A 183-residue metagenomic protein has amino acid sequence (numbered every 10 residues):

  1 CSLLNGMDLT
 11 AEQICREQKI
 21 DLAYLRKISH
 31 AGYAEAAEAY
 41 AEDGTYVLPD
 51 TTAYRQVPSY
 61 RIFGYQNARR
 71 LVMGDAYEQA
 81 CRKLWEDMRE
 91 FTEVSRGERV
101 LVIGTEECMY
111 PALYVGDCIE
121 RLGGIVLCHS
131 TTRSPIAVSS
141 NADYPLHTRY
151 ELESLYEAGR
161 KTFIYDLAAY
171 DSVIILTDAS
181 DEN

Functional and structural regions predicted by a protein language model:
C1-E98, P111-N183: PRPP-dependent phosphoribosyltransferase catalytic core
R99-I103: Extracytoplasmic beta-rich ectodomain segments of secreted or membrane-anchored proteins
G104-A112: Glycine-rich phosphate-binding loops at beta-strand->alpha-helix junctions
